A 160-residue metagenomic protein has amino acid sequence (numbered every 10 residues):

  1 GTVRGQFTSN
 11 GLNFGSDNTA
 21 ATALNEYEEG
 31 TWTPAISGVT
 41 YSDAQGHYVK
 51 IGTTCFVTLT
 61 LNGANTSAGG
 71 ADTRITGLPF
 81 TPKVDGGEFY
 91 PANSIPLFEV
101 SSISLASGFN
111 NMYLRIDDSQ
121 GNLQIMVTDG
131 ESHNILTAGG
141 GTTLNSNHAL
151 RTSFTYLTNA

Functional and structural regions predicted by a protein language model:
G1-E26, S67, D85, I103 (+2 more regions): Trimeric beta-solenoid/beta-helix "fiber body" segments of extracellular/virion adhesins and depolymerases
R4-Q6, Q45-H47, Y113: Short, surface-exposed charged micro-motifs
F7, K50, I116-D118: Generic beta-strand structural signal
N13-G52: Terminal (often C-terminal
P34-S37, T58-A64, T128-G130: Generic short beta-strand segments
Y41-S104, R151-L157: Beta-rich globular "head" domains
D85-A160: Conserved, charge-rich beta-strand/loop surface module that forms ligand/interface-binding patches within domains
